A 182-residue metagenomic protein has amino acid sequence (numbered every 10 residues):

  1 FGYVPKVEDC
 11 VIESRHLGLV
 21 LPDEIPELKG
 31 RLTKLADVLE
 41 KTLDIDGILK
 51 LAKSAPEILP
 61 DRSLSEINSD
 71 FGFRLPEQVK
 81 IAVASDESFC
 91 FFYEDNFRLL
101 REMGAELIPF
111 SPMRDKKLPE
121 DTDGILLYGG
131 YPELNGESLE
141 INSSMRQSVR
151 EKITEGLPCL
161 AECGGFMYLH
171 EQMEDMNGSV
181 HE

Functional and structural regions predicted by a protein language model:
F1-F73: Internal gly/pro-rich beta-alpha loop/helix module that stabilizes soluble enzyme cofactors or their anionic handles
P5-D9, P112-D115, G130, G164-G165: Short, ordered loop/turn segments at secondary-structure junctions
I12-G18, E94-N96, E171-Q172: Short acidic, glycine/serine/threonine-rich loops at helix termini
G18-L21, I125-Y128, N177-H181: Short, hinge-like loop/turn segments at secondary-structure boundaries
S69-G72, Q78-N142, Q147-K152: Phosphate-binding active sites in nucleotide-utilizing proteins
P132-E182: Cysteine-nucleophile active-site neighborhood
